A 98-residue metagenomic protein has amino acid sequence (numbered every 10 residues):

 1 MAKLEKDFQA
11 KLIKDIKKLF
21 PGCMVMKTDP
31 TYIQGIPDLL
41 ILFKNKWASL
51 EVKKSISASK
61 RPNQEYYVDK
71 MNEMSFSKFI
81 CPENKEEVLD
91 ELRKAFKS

Functional and structural regions predicted by a protein language model:
M1-S98: Catalytic phosphate/metal-binding cores of nucleic-acid and nucleotide-processing enzymes, i.e., regions that mediate
